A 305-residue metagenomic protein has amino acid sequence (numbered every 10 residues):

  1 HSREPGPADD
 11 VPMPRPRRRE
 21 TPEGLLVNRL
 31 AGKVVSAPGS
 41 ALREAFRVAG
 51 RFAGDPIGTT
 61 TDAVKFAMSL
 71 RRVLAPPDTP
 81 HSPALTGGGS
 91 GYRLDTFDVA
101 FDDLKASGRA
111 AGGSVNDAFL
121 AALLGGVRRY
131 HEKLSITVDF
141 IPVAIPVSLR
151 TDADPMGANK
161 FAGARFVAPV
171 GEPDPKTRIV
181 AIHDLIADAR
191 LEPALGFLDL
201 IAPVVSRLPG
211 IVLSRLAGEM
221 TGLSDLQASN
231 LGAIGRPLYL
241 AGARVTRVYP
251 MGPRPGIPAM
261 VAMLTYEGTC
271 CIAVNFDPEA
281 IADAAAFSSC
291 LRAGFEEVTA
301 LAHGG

Functional and structural regions predicted by a protein language model:
H1-I257, V261-R292, E296-G305: Soluble acyl-CoA-dependent acyltransferase catalytic core bearing the H(X)4D motif
